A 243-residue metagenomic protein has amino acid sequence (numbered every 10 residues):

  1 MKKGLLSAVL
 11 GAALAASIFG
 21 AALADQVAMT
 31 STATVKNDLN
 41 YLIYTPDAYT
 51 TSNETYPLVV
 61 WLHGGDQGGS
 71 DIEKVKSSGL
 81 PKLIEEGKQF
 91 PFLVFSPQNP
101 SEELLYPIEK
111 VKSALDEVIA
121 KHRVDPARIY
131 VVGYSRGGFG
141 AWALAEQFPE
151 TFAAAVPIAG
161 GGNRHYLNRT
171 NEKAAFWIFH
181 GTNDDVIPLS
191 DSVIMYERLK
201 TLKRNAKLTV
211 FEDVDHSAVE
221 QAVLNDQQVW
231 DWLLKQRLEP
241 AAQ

Functional and structural regions predicted by a protein language model:
G4, F19-L58, V132, L144 (+5 more regions): A domain-start/cap signature at the N-terminus of enzymes
V9-S17: Bacterial N-terminal signal peptides
A48-E54, E103-S135, P149: Gly/Ser-rich "nucleophile elbow"/oxyanion-hole loop immediately N-terminal to the catalytic nucleophile in hydrolases
L58, L62-K112: Active-site machinery of serine-nucleophile hydrolases
I72-E85, S113-A114, A159-N168, S190 (+1 more regions): Alpha-helical scaffolding within the catalytic cores of extracellular/periplasmic polymer-degrading hydrolases
I119-K121, A127-E172: Primarily recognizes the serine-hydrolase "nucleophile elbow" in alpha/beta-hydrolase and SGNH/GDSL folds
F176-F179, D185-Q243: C-terminal catalytic histidine-bearing segment of alpha/beta-hydrolase fold enzymes
